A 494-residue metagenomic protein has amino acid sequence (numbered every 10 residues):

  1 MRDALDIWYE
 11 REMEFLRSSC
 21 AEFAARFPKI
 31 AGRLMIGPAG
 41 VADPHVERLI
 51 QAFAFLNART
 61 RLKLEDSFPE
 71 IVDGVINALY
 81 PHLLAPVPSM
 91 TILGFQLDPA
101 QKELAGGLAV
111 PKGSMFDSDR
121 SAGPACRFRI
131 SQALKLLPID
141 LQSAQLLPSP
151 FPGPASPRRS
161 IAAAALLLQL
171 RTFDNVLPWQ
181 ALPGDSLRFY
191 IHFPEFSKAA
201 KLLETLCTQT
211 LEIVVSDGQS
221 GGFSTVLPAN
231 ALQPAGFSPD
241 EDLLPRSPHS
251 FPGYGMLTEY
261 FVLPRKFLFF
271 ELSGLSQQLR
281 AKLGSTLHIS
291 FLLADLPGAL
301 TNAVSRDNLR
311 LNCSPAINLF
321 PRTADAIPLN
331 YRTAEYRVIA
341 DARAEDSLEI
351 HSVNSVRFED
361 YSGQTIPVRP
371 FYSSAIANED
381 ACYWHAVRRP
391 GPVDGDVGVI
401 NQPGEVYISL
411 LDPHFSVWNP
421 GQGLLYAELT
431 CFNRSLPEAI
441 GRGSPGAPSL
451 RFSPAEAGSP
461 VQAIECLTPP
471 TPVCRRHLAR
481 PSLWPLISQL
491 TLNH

Functional and structural regions predicted by a protein language model:
M1-G37, P228-R280, T286-H288, R475-H494: Mixed-charge (acidic/basic) macromolecular-recognition segments
M1-S220, T225-A229: Extended assembly-interface regions of large multimeric machines
K102-E103, P124, N175-W179, D295-V304 (+1 more regions): Short, surface-exposed beta-strand/loop "edge" segments at domain boundaries and coil↔beta transitions
L108-S114, R306-N308, S444: Short intrinsically disordered coil segments
D117, G284-A294, G423-C431: Short, aromatic- and glycine-rich surface loops/edge beta-strands on solvent-exposed regions
L136-L141, P234-E241, L450-A463: Short, surface-exposed linear segments at secondary-structure transitions and domain or protein termini
N175-V387: Short, low-complexity Pro/Thr/Gly
D360-H494: C-terminal domain/tail detector
